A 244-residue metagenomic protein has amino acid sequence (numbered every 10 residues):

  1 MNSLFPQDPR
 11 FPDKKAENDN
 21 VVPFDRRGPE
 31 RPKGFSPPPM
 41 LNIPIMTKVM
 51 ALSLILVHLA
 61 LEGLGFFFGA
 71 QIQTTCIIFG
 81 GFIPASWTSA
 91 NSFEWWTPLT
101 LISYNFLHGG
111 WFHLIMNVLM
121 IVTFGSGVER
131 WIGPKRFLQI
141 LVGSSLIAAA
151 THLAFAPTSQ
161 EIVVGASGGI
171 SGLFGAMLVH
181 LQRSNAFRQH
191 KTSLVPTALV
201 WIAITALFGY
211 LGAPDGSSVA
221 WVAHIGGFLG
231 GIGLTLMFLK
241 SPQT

Functional and structural regions predicted by a protein language model:
N2-T244: A detector for small-residue-rich transmembrane helices and their helix-helix packing motifs
